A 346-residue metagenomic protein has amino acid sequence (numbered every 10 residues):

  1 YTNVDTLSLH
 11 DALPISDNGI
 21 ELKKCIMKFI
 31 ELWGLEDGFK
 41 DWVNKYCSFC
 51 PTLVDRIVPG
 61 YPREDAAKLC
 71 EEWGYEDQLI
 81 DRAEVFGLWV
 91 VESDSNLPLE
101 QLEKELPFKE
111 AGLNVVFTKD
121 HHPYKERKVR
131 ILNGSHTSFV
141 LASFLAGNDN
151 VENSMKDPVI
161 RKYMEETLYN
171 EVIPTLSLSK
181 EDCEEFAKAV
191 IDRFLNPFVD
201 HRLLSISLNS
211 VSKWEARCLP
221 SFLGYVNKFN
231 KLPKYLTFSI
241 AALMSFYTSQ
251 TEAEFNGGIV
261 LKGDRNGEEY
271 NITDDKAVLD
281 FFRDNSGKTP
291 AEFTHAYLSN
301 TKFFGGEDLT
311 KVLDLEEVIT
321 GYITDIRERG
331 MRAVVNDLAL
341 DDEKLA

Functional and structural regions predicted by a protein language model:
Y1-D11: Single conserved hydrophobic/aromatic residue that forms the stacking wall/gate of nucleotide- or nucleobase-binding
S16-A346: Substrate/ligand-engaging "lid" and interaction regions
